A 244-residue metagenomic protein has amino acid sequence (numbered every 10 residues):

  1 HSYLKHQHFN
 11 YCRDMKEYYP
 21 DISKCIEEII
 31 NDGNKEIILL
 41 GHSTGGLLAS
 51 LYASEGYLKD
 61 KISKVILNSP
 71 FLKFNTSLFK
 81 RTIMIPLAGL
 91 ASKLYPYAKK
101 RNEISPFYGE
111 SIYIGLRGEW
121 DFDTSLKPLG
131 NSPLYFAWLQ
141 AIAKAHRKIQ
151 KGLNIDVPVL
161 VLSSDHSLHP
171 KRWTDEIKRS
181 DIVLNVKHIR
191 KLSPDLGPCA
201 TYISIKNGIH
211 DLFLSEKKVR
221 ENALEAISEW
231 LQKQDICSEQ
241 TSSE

Functional and structural regions predicted by a protein language model:
H1-C12, H210: Glycine-rich "HGGG/HGxG" loop immediately N-terminal to the catalytic nucleophile of the alpha/beta-hydrolase
N10-I30: Alpha/beta-hydrolase active-site loop
D32-S43: Alpha/beta-hydrolase fold nucleophile elbow
T44, L48-L134: Alpha/beta-hydrolase-fold enzymes
G130-G152: Active-site nucleophile elbow and catalytic-triad environment of alpha/beta-hydrolase enzymes
I155, V161-S163: Short beta-strand/loop motif that positions the catalytic acidic residue of the alpha/beta-hydrolase fold
D165-S204: Conserved loop-alpha-helix segment in the C-terminal half of the alpha/beta-hydrolase fold that carries the catalytic
C199-E244: Catalytic active-site module of serine/aspartate enzymes centered on a nucleophile-bearing elbow/loop
